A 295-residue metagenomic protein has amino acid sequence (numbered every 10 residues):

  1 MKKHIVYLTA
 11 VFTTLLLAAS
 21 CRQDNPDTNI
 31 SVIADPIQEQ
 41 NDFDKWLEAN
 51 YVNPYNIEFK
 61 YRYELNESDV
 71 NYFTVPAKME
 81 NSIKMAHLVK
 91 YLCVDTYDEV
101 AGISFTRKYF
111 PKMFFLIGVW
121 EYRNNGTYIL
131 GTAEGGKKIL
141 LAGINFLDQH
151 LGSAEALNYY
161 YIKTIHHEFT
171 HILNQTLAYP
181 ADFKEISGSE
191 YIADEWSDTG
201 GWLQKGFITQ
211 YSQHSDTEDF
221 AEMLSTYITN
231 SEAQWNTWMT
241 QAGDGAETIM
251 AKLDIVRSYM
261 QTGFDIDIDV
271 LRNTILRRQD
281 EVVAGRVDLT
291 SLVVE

Functional and structural regions predicted by a protein language model:
M1-T9: Bacterial N-terminal signal peptides that target proteins for export
H4, R22-V100, A246-E295: Acidic/polar, low-complexity intrinsically disordered N-terminal segments immediately downstream of a Sec signal
L16-S20: C-terminal motif of bacterial Sec signal peptides marking the signal peptidase cleavage site
P26, I83-K138: Auxiliary, metal-adjacent structural segments of Zn-dependent hydrolase domains
N71-M79, D148-Y160, G206-H214, A242: Second-shell loop/turn segments in exported
Y97-F114, T176-L177, Q234-G243, I268-T274: Surface-exposed patches in mature extracellular/periplasmic domains of secreted proteins
L141, E155-P180, A221: Active-site recognition of the HExxH zinc-binding catalytic motif
E190-V270, R277-E295: Metalloprotease/metallohydrolase-associated module, dominated by Zn2+-dependent proteases
